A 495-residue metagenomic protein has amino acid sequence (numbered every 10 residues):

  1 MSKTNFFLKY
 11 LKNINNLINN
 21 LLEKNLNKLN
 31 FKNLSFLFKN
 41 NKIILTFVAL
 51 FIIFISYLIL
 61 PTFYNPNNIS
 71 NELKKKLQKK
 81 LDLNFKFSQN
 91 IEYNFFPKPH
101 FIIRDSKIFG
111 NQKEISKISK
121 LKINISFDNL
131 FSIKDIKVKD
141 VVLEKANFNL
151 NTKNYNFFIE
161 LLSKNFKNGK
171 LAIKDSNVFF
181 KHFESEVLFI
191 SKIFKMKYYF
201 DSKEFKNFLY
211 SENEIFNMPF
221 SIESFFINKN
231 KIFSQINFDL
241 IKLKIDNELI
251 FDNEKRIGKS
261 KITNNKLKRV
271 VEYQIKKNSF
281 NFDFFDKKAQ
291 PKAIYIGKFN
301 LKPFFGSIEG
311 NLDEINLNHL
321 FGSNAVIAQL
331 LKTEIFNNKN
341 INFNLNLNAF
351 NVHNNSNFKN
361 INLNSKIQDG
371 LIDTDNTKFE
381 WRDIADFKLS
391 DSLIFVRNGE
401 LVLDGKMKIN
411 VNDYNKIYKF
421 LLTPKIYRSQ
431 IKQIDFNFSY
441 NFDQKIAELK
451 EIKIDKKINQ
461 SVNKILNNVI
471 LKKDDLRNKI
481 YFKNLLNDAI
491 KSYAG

Functional and structural regions predicted by a protein language model:
S2-L45, Y273-I275, K406-G495: Extended terminal
L34-Q89, L162, S461: Extracellular/lumenal and peripheral-membrane lipid-interaction modules
N41, F47, T62-S70, I91-E184 (+7 more regions): Flexible beta-edge/linker motif
N90-E92, K170, K197, E248 (+5 more regions): Short, surface-exposed charged micro-motifs
F101, K203-N207, N230-I232, R256-G258 (+5 more regions): Hydrophobic residues embedded in beta-strands of well-ordered beta-sheets
K145, K266, K288, E314-N316 (+2 more regions): Transmembrane beta-strands of outer-membrane beta-barrel pores
A146-N265, G322-L371, K378-I384, L471 (+1 more regions): Elongated, acidic membrane-bridging lipid-handling scaffolds and related periplasm/extracellular "bridge/tunnel" systems
